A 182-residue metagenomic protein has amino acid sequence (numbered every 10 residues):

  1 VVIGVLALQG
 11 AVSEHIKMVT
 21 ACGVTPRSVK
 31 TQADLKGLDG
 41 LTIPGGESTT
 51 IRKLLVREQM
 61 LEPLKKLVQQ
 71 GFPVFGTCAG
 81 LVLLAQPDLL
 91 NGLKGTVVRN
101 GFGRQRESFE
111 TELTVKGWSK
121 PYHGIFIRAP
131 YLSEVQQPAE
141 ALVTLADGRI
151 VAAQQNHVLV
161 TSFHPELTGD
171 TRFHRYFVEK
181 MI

Functional and structural regions predicted by a protein language model:
V1-R57, E62, K66, T171-R175 (+1 more regions): N-terminal beta1-alpha1 cap of cysteine-dependent amidohydrolase-like domains
V1-V2, S119-Y122, A153-L159: Beta-strand-turn-beta hairpins that frame and shape the catalytic cleft of phosphate-ester-processing enzymes
G10, Y131-I182: C-terminal and late-domain segments of enzyme folds
P26-R27, V74, V158: Hydrophobic anchor at the start of a short beta-strand that flanks the dinucleotide cofactor-binding loop
T42-P44, F126, V160-S162: Structural motif
E47-T114: Cysteine-nucleophile active-site neighborhood
D88-R149: Pocket-forming structural segment of enzyme catalytic cores
